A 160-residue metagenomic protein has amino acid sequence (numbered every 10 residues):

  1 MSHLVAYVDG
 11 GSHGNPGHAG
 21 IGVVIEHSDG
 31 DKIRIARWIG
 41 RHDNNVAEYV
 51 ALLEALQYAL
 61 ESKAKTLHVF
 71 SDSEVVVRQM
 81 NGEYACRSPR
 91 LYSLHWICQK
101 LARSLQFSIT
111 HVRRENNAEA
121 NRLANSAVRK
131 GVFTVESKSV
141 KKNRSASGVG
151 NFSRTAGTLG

Functional and structural regions predicted by a protein language model:
M1-V46, Q57-E61, K65, L159-G160: RNase H-like nuclease fold core
G11-N15, L53-A127, V132: RNase H catalytic domain
I35-G40, A55, C98-A102, S139-N143: Short C-terminal domain-edge/linker segments immediately following a structured domain
R41-E48, R87-L91: Active-site beta-loop-alpha junctions of metal-dependent nucleic acid enzymes, especially the RNase H-like/DDE
T134-G160: Acidic two-metal-ion nuclease catalytic site recognized across multiple nuclease folds, prominently DnaQ/RNase D-T
